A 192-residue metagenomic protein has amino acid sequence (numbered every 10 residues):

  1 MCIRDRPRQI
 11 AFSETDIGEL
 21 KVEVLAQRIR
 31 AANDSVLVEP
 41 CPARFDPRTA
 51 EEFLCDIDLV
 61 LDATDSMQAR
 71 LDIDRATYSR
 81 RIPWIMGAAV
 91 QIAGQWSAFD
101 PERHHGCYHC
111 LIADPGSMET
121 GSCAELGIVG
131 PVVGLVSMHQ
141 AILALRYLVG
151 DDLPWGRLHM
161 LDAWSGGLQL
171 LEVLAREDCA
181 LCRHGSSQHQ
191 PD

Functional and structural regions predicted by a protein language model:
M1-D192: Adenine nucleotide-associated cytosolic modules
